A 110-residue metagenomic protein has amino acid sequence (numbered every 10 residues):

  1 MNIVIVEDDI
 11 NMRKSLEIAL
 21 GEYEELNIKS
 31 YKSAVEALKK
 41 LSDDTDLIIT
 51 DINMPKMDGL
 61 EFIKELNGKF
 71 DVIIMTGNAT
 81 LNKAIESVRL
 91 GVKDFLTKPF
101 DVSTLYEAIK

Functional and structural regions predicted by a protein language model:
I10-K29: Two-component/phosphorelay signaling modules centered on CheY-like receiver
S30-L47: Acidic, metal-coordinating helix/loop segments flanking the phosphotransfer/catalytic sites of two-component signaling
S33, D58-E61, A79: Acidic catalytic/metal-coordinating carboxylates
K39, D58-F70: Short amphipathic alpha-helix used as the core "switch/output" element in two-component signaling
M54: Receiver (REC) domain active-site loop signature in two-component systems and cognate sites in sensor histidine kinases
N82, F100-I109: C-terminal output helix
